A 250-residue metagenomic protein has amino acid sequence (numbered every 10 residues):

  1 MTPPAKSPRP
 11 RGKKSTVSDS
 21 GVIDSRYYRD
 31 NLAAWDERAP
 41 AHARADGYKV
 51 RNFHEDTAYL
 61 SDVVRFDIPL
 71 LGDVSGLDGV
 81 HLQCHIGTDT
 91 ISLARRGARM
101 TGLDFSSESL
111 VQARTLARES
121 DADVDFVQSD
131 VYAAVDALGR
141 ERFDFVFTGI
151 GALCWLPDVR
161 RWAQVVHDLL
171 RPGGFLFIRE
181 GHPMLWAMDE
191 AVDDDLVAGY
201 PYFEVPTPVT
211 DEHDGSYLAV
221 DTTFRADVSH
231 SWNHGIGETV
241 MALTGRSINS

Functional and structural regions predicted by a protein language model:
T2-H54: N-terminal, positively charged/glycine-rich alpha-helical extensions of SAM-dependent methyltransferases
G47-D78: Conserved alpha-helix/loop element of class I SAM-dependent methyltransferases that forms part of the SAM/SAH-binding
L77-A137: Class I SAM-dependent methyltransferase SAM/SAH-binding core
D136-V146: A short acidic, Gly/Pro-enriched loop at the edge of an enzyme's catalytic core that lines a small-molecule cofactor
D144-R160: A short SAM/SAH-binding and catalytic strip from SAM-dependent methyltransferases
R160-F175: A short glycine-rich, Lys/Arg-flanked "PGG" loop and its adjoining helix->strand segment in the class I
F175-Y217: Conserved class I S-adenosyl-L-methionine
S229-S250: Short alpha-helix
